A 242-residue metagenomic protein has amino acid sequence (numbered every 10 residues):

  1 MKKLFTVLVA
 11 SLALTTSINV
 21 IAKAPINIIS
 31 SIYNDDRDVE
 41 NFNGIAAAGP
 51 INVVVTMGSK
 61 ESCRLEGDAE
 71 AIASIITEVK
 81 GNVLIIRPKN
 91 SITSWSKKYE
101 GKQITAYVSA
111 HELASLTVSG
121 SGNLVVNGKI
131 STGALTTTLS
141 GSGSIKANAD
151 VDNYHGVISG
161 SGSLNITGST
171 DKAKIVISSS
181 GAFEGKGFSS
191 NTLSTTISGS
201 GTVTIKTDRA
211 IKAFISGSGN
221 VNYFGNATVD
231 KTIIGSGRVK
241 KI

Functional and structural regions predicted by a protein language model:
M1-I242: Intrinsically disordered, low-complexity terminal regions
